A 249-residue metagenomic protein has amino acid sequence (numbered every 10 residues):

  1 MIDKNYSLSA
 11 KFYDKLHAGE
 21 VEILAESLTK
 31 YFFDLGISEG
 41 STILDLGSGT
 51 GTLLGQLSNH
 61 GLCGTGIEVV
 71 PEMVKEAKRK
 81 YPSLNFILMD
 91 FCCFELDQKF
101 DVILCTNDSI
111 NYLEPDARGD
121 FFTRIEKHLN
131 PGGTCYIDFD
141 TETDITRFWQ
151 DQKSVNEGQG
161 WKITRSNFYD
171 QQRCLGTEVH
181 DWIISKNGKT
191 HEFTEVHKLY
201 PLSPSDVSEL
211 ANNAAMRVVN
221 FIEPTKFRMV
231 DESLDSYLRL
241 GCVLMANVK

Functional and structural regions predicted by a protein language model:
M1-S38: Conserved class I S-adenosyl-L-methionine
E39-G47: Conserved class I S-adenosyl-L-methionine
G51-C93: Class I SAM-dependent methyltransferase SAM/SAH-binding core
E95-V102: A short acidic, Gly/Pro-enriched loop at the edge of an enzyme's catalytic core that lines a small-molecule cofactor
T106-D108: Residues lining the SAM
G119-P131: A short glycine-rich, Lys/Arg-flanked "PGG" loop and its adjoining helix->strand segment in the class I
Y136-S208: SAM-dependent methyltransferase
P204-K249: C-terminal lobe and adjacent flexible extensions of AdoMet/dcAdoMet transferase-like proteins
